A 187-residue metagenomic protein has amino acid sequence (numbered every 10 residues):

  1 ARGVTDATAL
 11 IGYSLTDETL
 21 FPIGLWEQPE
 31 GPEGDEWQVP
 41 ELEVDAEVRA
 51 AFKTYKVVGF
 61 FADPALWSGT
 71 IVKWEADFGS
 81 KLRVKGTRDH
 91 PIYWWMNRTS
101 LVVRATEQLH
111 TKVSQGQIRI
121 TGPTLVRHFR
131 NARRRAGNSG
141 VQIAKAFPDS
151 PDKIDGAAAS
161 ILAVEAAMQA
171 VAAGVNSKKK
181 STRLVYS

Functional and structural regions predicted by a protein language model:
A1-T99, V103, E107, T111 (+1 more regions): RNase H-like, metal-dependent nuclease domains and their acidic two-metal-ion catalytic environment used
